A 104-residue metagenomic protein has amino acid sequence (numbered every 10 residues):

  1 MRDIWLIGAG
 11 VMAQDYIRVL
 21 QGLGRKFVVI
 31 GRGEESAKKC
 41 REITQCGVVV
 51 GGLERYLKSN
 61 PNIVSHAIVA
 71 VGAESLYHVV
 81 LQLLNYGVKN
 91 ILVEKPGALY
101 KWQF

Functional and structural regions predicted by a protein language model:
M1-Q45: N-terminal Rossmann-like dinucleotide-binding module
W5-L6, V69, V93: Hydrophobic Val/Ile/Leu positions in short beta-strands of Rossmann-like dinucleotide-binding domains
Q45-C46, V88: A structural motif
C46-L53: Conserved SAM-binding strand-loop segment of SAM-dependent methyltransferases
L53-V64: Short amphipathic alpha-helix with an adjacent loop that forms part of the alpha/beta core around
H66, Y77-F104: Beta-strand-loop-alpha-helix segment that lines the small-molecule cofactor/substrate pocket of alpha/beta enzymes
G72: Aromatic "clamp/platform" in nucleotide-sugar-dependent glycosyltransferases that forms part of the donor/acceptor
